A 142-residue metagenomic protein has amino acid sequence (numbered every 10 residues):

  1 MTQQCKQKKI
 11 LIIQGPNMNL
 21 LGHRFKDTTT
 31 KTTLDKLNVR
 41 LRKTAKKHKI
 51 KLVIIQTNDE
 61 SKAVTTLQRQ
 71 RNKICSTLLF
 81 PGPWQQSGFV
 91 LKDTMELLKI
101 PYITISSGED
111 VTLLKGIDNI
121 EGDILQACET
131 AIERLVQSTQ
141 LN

Functional and structural regions predicted by a protein language model:
K9-H23: Short beta-strand segments enriched in small/hydrophobic residues
P16-M18, G82-Q85, G108-E109: Short glycine-rich anion-binding loops that position phosphate/pyrophosphate groups of nucleotides and phosphorylated
L20-K36: Glycine- and acidic-residue-enriched helix-capping/strand-helix junction motifs
K51-K62: Short beta->alpha junction loops
R69, Q86-I100: Short Gly/Thr/Asp-enriched flexible loops that form oxyanion-binding sites at enzyme active sites
Q70-T77: Short acidic/histidine-rich motifs immediately flanking catalytic phosphotransfer sites in two-component signaling
M95-L113: Short, acidic/small-residue loops that bind anionic groups at enzyme active sites
G108-N142: Short, glycine-/small-residue-rich phosphate/pyrophosphate-handling segment
